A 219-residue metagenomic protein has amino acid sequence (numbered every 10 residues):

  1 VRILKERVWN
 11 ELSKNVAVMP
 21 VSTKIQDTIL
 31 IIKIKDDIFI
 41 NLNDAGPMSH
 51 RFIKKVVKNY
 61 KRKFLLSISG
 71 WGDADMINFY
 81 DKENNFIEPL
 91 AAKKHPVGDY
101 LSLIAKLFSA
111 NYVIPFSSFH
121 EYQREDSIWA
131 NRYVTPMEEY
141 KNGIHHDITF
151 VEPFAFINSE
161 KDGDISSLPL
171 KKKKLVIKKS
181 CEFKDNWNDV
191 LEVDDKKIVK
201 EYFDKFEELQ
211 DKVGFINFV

Functional and structural regions predicted by a protein language model:
V1, W9-E11, K33-D37, D81-N85 (+1 more regions): A generic short-segment signal for beta-strand/edge and adjacent turn/coil regions
V1-R2, F86-I87, V213-V219: Solvent-exposed, charged interface segments at domain starts and junctions
R2-E6, T149-P153: Short acidic-hydrophobic, aromatic-tinged amphipathic segments that line or gate anion-handling sites
L4-R62, L66-D73, I157-D204: Core dinuclear metal-dependent hydrolase active-site scaffold
T23-I25, D44-A45, F79-F86, K106-Y112 (+1 more regions): Noncatalytic linker/hinge segments flanking ATPase motor cores
F52-I144: Cap/insert and terminal regions of metallo-dependent hydrolase folds
E139-D147, A155-N158: C-terminal, active-site-flanking charged/polar segments
K200-V219: Extended non-globular C-terminal regions
